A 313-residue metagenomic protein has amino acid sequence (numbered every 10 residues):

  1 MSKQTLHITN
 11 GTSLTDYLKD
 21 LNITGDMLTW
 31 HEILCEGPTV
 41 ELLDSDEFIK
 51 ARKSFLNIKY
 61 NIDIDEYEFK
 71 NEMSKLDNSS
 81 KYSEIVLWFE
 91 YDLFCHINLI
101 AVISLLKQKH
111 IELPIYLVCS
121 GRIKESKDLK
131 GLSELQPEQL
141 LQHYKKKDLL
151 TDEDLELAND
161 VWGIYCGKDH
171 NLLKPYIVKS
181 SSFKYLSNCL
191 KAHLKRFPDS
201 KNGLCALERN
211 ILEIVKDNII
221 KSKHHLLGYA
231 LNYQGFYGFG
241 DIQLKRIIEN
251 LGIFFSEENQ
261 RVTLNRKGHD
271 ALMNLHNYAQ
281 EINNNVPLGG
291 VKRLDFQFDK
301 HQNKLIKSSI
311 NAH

Functional and structural regions predicted by a protein language model:
S2-I64: A structured, charge-rich N-terminal accessory region that forms the first stable segment of a protein and links
G11-T15, Y91-L99, I123: Gly/Ser/Thr-rich loops at beta-strand to alpha-helix junctions that form or flank small-molecule/cofactor-binding
K59-Q108: Long, hydrophobic/aromatic-enriched structural stretches that serve as scaffold segments
L117-Q142: Short, conserved secondary-structure transition motifs
L135-K216: A conserved mid-domain beta-alpha-beta active-site/ligand-binding segment of alpha/beta enzyme cores
R209, L231-Q260, Q297: Charge-enriched amphipathic alpha-helical scaffolds
I220-A230: Short acidic, hydrophobic short linear motifs in intrinsically disordered regions
I242, S256-H313: Accessory beta->alpha helical hairpin/"wing" motif in late/C-terminal subdomains of nucleic-acid enzymes
